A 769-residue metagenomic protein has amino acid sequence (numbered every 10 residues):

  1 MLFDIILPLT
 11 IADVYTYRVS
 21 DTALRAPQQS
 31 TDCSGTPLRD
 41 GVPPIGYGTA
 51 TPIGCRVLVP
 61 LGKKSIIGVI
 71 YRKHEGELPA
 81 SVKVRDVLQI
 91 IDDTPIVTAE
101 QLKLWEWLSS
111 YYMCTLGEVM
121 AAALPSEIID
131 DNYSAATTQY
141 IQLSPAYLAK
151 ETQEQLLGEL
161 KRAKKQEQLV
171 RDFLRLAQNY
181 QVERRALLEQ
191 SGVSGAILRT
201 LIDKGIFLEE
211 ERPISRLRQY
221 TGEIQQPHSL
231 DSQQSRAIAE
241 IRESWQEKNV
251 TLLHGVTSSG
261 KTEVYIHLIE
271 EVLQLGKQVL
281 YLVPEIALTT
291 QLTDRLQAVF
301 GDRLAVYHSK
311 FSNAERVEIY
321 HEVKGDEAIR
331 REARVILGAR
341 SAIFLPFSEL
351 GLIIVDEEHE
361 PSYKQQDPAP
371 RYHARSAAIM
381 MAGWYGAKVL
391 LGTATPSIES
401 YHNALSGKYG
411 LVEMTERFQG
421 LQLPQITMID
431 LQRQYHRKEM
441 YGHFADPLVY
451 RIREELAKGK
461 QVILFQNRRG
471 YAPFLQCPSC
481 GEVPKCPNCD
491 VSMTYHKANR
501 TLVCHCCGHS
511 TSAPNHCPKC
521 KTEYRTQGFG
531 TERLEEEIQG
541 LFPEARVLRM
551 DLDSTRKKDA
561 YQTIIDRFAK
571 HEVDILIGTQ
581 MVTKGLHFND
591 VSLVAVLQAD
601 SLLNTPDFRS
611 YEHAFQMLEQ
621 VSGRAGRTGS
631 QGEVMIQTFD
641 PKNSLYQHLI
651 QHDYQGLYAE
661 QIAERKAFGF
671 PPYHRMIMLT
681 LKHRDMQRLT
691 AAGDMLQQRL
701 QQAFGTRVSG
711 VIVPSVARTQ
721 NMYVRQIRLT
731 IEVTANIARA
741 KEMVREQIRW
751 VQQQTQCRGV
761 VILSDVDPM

Functional and structural regions predicted by a protein language model:
M1-T393, L405-L421, A703, R728 (+1 more regions): Accessory, non-ATPase domains that flank or precede helicase/AAA+ motor cores in DNA-metabolism machines
R72-H74, L124, E211-P213, Q466-R468 (+4 more regions): A general secondary-structure junction signal
P79-I91, A595, M617, P714 (+1 more regions): Solvent-exposed, membrane-proximal periplasmic/extracellular interface segments of envelope transport and secretion
Q225-D231, S235-I238, E247-R334, G338-T690 (+6 more regions): Inter-lobe coupling/hinge segments of SF2-like helicase ATPases
Q697, G710, Q726, I731 (+1 more regions): Acidic, two-metal ion nucleic-acid-processing modules in DNA metabolism proteins
Q698, Q702-Q720, I762, V766: A carboxyl-terminal module marker
